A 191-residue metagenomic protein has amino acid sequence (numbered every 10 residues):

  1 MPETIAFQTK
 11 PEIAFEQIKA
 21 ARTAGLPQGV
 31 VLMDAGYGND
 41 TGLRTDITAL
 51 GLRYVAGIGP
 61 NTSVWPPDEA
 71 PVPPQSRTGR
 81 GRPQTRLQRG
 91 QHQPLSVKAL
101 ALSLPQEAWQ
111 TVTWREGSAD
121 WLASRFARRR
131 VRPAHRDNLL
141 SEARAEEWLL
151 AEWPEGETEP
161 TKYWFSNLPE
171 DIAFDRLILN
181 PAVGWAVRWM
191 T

Functional and structural regions predicted by a protein language model:
M1-A6, L26-L32: Short acidic, glycine/Ser/Thr-rich loop/turn "cap" segments at secondary-structure junctions
M1-F7, V55-G59, V64-A186: An anionic, glycine-rich sequence signature occurring as long contiguous blocks
K10-V30: Short, basic/hydrophobic alpha-helical segments
T23, L43-R53: Short, surface-exposed basic-aromatic patches at helix termini and helix-loop junctions that form
V30-Y37, Y54, W164, W185-T191: Short, conserved catalytic/metal-binding motifs centered on acidic residues
V31, N39-G42, D171-A173, A182: Short, well-ordered secondary-structure "scaffold" segments embedded in the functional core of diverse domains
M33-D40, P60-T62: Acidic, metal-coordinating catalytic cores used for nucleic-acid/nucleotide bond scission and strand-transfer chemistry
N39-T45, V64-E69: A short acidic (Asp/Glu
